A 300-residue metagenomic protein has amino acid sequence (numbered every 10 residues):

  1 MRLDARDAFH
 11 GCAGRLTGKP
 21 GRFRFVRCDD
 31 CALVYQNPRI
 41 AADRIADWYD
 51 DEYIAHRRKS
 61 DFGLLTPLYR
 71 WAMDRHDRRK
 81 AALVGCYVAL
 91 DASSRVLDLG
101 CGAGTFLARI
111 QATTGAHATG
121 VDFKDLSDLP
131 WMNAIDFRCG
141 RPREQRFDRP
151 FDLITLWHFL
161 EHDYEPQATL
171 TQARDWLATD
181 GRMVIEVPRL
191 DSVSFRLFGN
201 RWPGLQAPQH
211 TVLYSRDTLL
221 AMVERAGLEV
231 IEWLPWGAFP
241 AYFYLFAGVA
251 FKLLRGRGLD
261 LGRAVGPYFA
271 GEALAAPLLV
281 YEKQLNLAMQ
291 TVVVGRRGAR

Functional and structural regions predicted by a protein language model:
M1-G63: N-terminal juxtadomain amphipathic helix that follows a signal peptide/anchor or precedes a small N-terminal auxiliary
T17-R24, M73, D77, T211-V212 (+1 more regions): Aromatic-acidic/polar surface patches that form glycan- and anion
V26-D29, R75-R78, D217: A structural signal for well-ordered alpha-helical segments within the folded catalytic domains of diverse enzymes
D30-C31, I40, D217, R297-R300: Short loop segments at secondary-structure junctions
S60-T66, G199-P203: Short glycine/proline-rich turn/loop motifs
L65-K80: Conserved SAM-binding loop and adjacent beta-strand
R79-F198, T211-R225, Q290-G298: Conserved SAM-binding loop
Y164-Q172, R182-G298: S-adenosyl-L-methionine-dependent methyltransferase catalytic module, highlighting the catalytic core
